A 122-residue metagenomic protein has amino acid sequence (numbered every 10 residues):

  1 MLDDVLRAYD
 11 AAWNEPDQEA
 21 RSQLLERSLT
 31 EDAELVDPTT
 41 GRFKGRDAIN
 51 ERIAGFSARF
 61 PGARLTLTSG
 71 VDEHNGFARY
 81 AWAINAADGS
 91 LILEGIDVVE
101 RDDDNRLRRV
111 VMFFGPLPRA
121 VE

Functional and structural regions predicted by a protein language model:
M1-S28: Short acidic-aromatic low-complexity motifs
D17, K44-G45, L91: Secondary-structure boundary/capping motif
S22-G76: A solvent-exposed, acidic/Ser-Thr-rich amphipathic alpha-helical stretch
F56-E122: A beta-strand edge to alpha-helix "cap/lid" segment located at domain peripheries
